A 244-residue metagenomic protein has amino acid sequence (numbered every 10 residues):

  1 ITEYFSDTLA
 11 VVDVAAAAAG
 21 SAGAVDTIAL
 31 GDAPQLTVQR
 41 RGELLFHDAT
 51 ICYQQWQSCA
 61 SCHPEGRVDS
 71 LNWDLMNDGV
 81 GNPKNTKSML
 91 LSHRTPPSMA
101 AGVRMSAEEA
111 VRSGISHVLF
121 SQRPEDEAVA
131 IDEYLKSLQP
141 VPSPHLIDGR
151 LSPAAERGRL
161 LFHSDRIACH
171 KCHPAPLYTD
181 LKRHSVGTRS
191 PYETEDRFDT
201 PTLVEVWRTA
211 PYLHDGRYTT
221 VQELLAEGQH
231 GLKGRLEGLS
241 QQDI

Functional and structural regions predicted by a protein language model:
I1-I244: Periplasmic c-type cytochrome electron-transfer domains
